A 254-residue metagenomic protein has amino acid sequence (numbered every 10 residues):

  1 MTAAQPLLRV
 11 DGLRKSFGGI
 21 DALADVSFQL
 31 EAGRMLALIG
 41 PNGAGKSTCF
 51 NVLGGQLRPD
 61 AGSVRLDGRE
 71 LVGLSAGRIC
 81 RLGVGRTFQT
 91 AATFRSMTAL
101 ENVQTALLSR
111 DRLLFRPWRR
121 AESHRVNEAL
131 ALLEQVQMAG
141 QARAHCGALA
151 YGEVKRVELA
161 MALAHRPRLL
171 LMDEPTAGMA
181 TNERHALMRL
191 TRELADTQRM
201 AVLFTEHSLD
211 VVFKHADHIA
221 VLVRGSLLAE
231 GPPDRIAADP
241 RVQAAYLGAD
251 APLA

Functional and structural regions predicted by a protein language model:
T2-A254: Glycine-rich phosphate-binding loops of nucleotide-dependent enzymes
